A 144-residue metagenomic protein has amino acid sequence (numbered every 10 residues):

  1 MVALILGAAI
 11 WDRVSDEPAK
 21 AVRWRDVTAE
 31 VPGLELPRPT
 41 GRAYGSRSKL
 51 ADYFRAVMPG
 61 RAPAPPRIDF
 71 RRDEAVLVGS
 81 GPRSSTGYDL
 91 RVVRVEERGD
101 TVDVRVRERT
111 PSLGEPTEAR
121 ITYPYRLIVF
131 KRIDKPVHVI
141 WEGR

Functional and structural regions predicted by a protein language model:
A3-R144: Exposed, flexible binding/inhibitory loops of compact, secreted disulfide-stabilized domains
